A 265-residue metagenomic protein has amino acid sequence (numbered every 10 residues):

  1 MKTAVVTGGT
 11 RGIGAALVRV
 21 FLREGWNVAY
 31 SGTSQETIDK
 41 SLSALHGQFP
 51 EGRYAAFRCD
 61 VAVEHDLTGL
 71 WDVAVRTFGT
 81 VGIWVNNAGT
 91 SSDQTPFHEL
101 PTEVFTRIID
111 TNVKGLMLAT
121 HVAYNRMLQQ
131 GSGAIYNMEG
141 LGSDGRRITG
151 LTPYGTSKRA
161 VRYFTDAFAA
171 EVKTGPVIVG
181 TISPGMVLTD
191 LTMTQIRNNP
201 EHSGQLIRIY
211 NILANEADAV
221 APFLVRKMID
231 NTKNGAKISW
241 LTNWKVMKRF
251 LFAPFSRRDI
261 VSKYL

Functional and structural regions predicted by a protein language model:
T10-R11: Conserved glycine-rich cofactor-binding loop
E24-S41: Conserved glycine-rich Rossmann-like NAD(P)H-binding loop of the short-chain dehydrogenase/reductase
F57-G69, T102: The beta1-alpha1 cofactor-binding region of Rossmann-like NAD(H)/NADP(H)-dependent oxidoreductases
T95-F97, V104-T106: Substrate-binding pocket helix/loop in short-chain dehydrogenase/reductase
T120-H121, D166: A short, exposed helix-loop element centered on a Lys and neighboring polar residues
Y136-A160, T165-D166, A170-K173, M186: Catalytic loop of short-chain dehydrogenase/reductase
T181, P200-F250: C-terminal helical subdomain
